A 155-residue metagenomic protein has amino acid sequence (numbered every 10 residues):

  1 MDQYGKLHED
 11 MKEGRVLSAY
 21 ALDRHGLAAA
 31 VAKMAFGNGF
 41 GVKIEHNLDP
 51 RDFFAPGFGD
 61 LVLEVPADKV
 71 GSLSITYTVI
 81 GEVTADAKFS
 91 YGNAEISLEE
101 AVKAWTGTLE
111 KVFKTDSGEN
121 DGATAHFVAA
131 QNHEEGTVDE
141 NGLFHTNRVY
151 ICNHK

Functional and structural regions predicted by a protein language model:
M1-A55, A67-K155: Intein/HINT protein-splicing elements and their conserved insertion hotspots or analogous self-processing inserts
G57-G59: A structural-propensity feature for long, helix-poor, extended segments
V62-P66: Short hydrophobic/aromatic beta-strand micro-patches that form the beta-sheet surface supporting nucleotide- or nucleic
